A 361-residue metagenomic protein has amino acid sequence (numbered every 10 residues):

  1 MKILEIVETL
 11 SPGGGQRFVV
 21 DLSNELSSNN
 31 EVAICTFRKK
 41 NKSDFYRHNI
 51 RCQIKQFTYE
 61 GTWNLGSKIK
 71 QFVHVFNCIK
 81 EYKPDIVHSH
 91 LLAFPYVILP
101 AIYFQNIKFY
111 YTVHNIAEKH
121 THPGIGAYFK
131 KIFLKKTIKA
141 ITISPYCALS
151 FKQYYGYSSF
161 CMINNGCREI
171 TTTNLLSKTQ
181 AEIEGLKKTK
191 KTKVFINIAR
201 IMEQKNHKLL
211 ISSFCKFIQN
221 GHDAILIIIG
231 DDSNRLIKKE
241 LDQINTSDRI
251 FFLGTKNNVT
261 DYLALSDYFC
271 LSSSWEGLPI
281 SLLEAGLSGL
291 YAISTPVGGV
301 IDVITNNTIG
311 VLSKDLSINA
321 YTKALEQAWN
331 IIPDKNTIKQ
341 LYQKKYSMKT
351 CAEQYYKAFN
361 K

Functional and structural regions predicted by a protein language model:
E5-G66, C147, K152, M162 (+1 more regions): N-terminal strand-loop element at the rim of the active site of nucleotide-sugar-dependent glycosyltransferases
Q16-D21, K193, R200-K216: A conserved mid-protein helix/loop that constitutes part of the nucleotide-sugar donor-binding site
N41-H48, K216, I225-S247: Short, structured helix-loop element that forms part of the nucleotide-activated donor/catalytic region
S89-Y96, V113: Short His-centered aromatic/hydrophobic patch
T137-M162, C167-T171: A short, active-site helix/loop in glycosyltransferases that binds the activated sugar's phosphate group
T255, S274: Aromatic "clamp/platform" in nucleotide-sugar-dependent glycosyltransferases that forms part of the donor/acceptor
Y291-S294: Short hydrophobic beta-strand element within catalytic cores of glycosyltransferases and related nucleotide-activated
N306-I318, E326-I332: Conserved acidic donor-binding segment of nucleotide-sugar-dependent glycosyltransferases
